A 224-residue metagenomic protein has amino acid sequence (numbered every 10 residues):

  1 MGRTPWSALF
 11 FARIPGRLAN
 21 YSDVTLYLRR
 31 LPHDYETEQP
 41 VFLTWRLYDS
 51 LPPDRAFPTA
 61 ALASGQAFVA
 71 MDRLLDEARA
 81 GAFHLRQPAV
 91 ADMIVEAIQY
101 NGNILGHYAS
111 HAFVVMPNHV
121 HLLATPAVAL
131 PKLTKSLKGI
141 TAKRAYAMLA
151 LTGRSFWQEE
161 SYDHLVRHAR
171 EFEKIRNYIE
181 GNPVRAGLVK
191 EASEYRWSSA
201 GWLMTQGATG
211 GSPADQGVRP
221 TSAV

Functional and structural regions predicted by a protein language model:
M1-V224: Short catalytic/metal-binding and nucleic-acid-binding patches
